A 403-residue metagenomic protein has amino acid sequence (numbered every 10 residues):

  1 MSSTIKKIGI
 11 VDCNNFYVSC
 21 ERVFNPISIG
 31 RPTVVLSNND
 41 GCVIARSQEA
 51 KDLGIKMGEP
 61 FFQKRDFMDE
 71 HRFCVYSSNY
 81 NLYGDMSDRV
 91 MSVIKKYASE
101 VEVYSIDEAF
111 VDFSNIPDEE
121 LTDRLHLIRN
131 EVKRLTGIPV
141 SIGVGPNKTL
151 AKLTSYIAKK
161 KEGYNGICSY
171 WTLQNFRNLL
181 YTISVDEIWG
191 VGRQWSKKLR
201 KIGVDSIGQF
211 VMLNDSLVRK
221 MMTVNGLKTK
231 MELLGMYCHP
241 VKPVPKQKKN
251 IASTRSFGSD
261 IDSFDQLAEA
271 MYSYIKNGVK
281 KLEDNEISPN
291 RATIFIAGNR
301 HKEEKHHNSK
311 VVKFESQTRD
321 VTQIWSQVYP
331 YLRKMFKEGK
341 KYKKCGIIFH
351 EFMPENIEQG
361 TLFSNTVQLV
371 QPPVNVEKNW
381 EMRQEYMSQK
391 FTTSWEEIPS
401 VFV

Functional and structural regions predicted by a protein language model:
M1-M231, S364-V403: Gly/Gly-Pro- and Ser/Thr-rich, intrinsically disordered tail segments characteristic of DNA damage-repair and tolerance
D40, E49, N299-H301, F352-P354: Short, glycine-/Ser/Thr-/acidic-enriched flexible segments
P117-L121, K302-E303, M353-Q359: Short, charged/polar, Gly/Pro-enriched secondary-structure boundary elements
P146-T149, E232-M236, S288-N299, K341-M353 (+1 more regions): A glycine-rich phosphate-binding loop feature that marks nucleotide/adenosyl-phosphate handling sites
E187, K197-K341, Q359: DNA-contacting surface of Y-family translesion DNA polymerases
F314-V403: Acidic, metal-coordinating catalytic segment for phosphate/diphosphate chemistry, firing primarily on the Nudix
